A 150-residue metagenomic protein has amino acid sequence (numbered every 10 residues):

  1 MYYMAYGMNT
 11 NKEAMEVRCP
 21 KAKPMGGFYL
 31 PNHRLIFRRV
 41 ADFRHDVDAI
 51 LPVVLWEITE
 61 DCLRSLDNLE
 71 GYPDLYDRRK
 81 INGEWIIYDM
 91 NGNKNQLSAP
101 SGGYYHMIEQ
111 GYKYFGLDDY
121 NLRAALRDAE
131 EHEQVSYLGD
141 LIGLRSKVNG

Functional and structural regions predicted by a protein language model:
M1-G150: Glycine-aromatic micro-motifs
